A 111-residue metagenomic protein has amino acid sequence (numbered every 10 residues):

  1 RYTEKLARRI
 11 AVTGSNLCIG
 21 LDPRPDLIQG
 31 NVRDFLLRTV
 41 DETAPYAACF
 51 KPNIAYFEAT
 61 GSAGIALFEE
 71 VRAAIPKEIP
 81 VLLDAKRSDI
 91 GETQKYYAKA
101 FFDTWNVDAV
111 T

Functional and structural regions predicted by a protein language model:
R1-L82: Conserved N-terminal beta1-alpha1 strand-loop-helix module at the mouth
R72-T111: Glycine/small-residue-rich loop that forms an oxyanion/phosphate-binding "nest" at active or ligand-binding sites
